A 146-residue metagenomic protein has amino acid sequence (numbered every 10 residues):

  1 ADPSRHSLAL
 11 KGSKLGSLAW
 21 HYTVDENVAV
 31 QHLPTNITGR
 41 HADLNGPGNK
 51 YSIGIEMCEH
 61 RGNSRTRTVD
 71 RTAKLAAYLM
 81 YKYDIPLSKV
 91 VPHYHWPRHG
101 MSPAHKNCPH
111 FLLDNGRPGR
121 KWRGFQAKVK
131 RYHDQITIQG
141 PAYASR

Functional and structural regions predicted by a protein language model:
A1-P86, A104, P109: Active-site-adjacent loop/helix surface patches within enzyme catalytic domains that shape the substrate-binding cleft
H60-R146: Basic/polar, cationic surfaces and motifs that engage anionic cell-wall and phosphate/carboxylate ligands
